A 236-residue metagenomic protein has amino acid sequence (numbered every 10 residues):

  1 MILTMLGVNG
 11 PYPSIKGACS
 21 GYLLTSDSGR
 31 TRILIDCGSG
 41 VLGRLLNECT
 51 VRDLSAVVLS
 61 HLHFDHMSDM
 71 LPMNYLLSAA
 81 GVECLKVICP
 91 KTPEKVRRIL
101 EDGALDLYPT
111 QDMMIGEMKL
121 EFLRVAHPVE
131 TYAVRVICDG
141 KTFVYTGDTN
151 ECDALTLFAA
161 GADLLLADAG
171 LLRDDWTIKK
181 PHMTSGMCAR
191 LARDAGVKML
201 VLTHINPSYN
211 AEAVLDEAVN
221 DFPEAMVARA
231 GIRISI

Functional and structural regions predicted by a protein language model:
M1-N47, Y132-G147, L164: Conserved beta-strand hairpin/beta-sheet module of binuclear metal-dependent hydrolase folds, prominently
T31, A80-K86, A195-M199, P223: A short helix->loop->beta-strand "cap" motif at the edges of active sites that frequently abuts
L34-G38, S55-D65, C89-P90, F143-T149 (+3 more regions): Active-site neighborhood of phospho(di)ester-bond hydrolases with catalytic His/Asp-centered motifs
G38-V41, T92-E94, V125-P128, T149-C152 (+1 more regions): Short beta->alpha connector loops
G40-K86: Active-site metal-binding motif and surrounding structural segment of the metallo-beta-lactamase
S68-L77, R98, N210-A218: Metal-dependent catalytic neighborhoods of phosphoester/phosphodiester hydrolases
E83-T131, C138-D139: Metallo-beta-lactamase
C152-R233: Cap/insert and terminal regions of metallo-dependent hydrolase folds
